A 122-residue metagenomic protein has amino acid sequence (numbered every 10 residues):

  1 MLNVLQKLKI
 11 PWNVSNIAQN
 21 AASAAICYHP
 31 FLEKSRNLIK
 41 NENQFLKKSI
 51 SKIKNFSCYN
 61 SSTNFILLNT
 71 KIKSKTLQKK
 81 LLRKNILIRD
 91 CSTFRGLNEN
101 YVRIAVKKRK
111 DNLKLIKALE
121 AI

Functional and structural regions predicted by a protein language model:
M1, C27-Y28, T70-K73, R109: Short loop segments at secondary-structure junctions
M1-K52, F56-C58: PLP-dependent aminotransferase class I/II
K7-L8, K80, A118: Residue-level signal for well-ordered alpha-helical positions
A18, S62-N64, F94: Residue-level "edge-of-site" marker
A21, N41, L67, L97-N98: Short secondary-structure capping/turn micro-motifs that flank functional sites
K40-Q44, I50-N85, V106: Conserved PLP-binding catalytic core of the aspartate aminotransferase-like
I72, R83-K84, R95-I122: PLP-dependent enzyme catalytic core of the Aspartate aminotransferase-like
L87-T93: Short beta-strand->loop
